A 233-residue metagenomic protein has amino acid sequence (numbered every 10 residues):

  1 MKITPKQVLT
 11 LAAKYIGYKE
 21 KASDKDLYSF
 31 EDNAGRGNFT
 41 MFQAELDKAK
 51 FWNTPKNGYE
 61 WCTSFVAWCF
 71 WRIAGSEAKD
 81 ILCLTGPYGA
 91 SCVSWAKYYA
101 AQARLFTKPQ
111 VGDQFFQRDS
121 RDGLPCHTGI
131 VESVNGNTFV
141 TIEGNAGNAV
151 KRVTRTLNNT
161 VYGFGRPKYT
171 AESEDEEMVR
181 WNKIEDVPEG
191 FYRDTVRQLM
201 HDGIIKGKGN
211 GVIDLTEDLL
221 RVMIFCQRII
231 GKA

Functional and structural regions predicted by a protein language model:
M1-G75, D202-I204: N-terminal capping segments
M1-K2, K168-N182: Low-complexity, Pro/Thr/Ser/Gly/Ala-rich linker/spacer regions in secreted, extracellular modular proteins
K2-I3, K56, S76-N148: ...with weaker cross-activation on analogous glycine-rich loops/strands in unrelated enzymes
L11-Y15, W95-Y98, Q198: Residues that form generic nucleotide/phosphate-binding pockets
D26-Q43, F51-E60, A101-F106, N182-E189 (+1 more regions): A glycine-rich, coil/turn loop motif that links secondary-structure elements
T63-W68, D175-A233: Short, solvent-exposed alpha-helical surface patches in non-cytosolic proteins
V134-S173: Active-site signature of cysteine proteases
